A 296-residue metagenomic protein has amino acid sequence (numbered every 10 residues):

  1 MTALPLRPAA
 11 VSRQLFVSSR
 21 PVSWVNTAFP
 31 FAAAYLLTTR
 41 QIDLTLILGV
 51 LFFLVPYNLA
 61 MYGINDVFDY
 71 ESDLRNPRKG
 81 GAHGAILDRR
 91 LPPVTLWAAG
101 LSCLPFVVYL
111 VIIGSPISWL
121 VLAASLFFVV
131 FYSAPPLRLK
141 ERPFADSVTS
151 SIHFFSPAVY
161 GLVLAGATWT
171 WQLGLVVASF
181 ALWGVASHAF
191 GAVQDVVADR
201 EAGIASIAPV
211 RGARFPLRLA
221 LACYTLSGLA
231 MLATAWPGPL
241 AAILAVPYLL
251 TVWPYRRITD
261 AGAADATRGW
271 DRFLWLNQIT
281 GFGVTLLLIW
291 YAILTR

Functional and structural regions predicted by a protein language model:
P8, F215, A233-R296: Extended hydrophobic alpha-helices typical of membrane-associated regions
P8, R13-F16, A82-T168: Intramembrane alpha-helical segments
R13, V22-N26, P30, T45-F53 (+9 more regions): Alpha-helical transmembrane segments of integral membrane proteins
A28-A34, S147-V163, A208-A213, G269-L287: Small-residue-rich segments of transmembrane alpha-helices in multi-pass membrane proteins, especially helix faces
A28-F68, S118-V130, W169-F190: Membrane-embedded alpha-helical segments that form the functional core of polytopic membrane enzymes, especially those
F52, Y70-L122, A205-P239, Q278-F282: Multi-pass membrane catalytic core of lipid/isoprenoid biosynthesis enzymes
F53-A82, A186-A208: Acidic (Asp/Glu-rich) catalytic motifs at the cytosolic membrane interface
Y62, F128-K140, A192, Y255-A263: C-terminal ends of transmembrane helices
